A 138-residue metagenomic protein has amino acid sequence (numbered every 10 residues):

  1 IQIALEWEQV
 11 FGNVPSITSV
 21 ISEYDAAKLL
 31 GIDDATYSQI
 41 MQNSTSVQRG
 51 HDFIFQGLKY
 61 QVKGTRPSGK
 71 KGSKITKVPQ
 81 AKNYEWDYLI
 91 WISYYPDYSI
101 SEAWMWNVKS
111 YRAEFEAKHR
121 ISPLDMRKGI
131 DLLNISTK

Functional and structural regions predicted by a protein language model:
I1-K138: Nucleic-acid endonuclease domains
